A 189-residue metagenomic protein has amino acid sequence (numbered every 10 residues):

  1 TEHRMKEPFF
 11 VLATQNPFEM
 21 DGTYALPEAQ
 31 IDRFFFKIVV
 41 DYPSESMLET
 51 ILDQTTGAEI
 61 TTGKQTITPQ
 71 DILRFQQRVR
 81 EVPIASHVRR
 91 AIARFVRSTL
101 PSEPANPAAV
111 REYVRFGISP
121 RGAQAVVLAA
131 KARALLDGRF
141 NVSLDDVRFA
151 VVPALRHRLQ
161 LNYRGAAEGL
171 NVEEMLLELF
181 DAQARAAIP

Functional and structural regions predicted by a protein language model:
T1-V82, K131-R133: Canonical AAA+ ATPase core
I51-L52, I92, A150-L155: Short alpha-helical scaffolding segments that buttress acidic/His motifs in well-ordered protein cores
T55-A58, V79, F95-T99, A154 (+1 more regions): Alpha-helix boundary/capping residues
T62-A123: Conserved AAA+ ATPase small/helical "lid" subdomain
P101-P189: C-terminal engagement/docking regions of AAA+ P-loop ATPases
